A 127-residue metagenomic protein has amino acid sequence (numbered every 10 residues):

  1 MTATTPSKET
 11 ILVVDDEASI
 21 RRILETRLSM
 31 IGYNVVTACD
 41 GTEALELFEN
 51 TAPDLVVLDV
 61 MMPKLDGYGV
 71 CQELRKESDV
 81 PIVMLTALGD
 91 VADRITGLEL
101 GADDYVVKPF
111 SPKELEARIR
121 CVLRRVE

Functional and structural regions predicted by a protein language model:
M1-L12, L123: Non-catalytic signal-transmission and effector/linker regions of two-component phosphorelay proteins
S7-S19, L24-L28, V56: Conserved acidic segment of CheY-like receiver
G32-C39, L47: Short hydrophobic/Thr-rich beta-strand motif most characteristic of the beta2 strand and flanking loop of CheY-like
D40-E43, D66-G69: Acidic catalytic/metal-coordinating carboxylates
T51-V57: Active-site beta3 strand of CheY-like receiver
L58-D59, L85: Active-site T/S-Asp motif of two-component receiver
M62: Receiver (REC) domain active-site loop signature in two-component systems and cognate sites in sensor histidine kinases
Q72, K76, P81-E127: Basic, amphipathic DNA-recognition helix from helix-turn-helix-like DNA-binding domains
